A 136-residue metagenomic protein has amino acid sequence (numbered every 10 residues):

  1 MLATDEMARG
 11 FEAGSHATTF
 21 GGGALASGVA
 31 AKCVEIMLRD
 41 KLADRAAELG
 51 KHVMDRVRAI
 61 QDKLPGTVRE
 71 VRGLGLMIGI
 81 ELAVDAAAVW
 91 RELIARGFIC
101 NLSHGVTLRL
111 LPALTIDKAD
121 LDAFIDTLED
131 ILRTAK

Functional and structural regions predicted by a protein language model:
M1-K136: Conserved N-terminal phosphate-binding loop of PLP-dependent enzymes in the Aspartate aminotransferase
